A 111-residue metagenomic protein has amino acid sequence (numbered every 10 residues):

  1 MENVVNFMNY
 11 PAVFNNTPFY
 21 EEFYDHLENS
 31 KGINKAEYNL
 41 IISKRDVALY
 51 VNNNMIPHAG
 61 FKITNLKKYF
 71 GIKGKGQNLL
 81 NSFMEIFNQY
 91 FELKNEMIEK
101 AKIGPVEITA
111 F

Functional and structural regions predicted by a protein language model:
V5-L79, M84-K94: Catalytic phosphate/metal-binding cores of nucleic-acid and nucleotide-processing enzymes, i.e., regions that mediate
F91-E99, G104: Low-complexity, Ser/Pro/Thr/Glu/Lys-rich regulatory segments of predominantly eukaryotic nuclear proteins, containing
G104-F111: Short acidic DE-rich linear segments
